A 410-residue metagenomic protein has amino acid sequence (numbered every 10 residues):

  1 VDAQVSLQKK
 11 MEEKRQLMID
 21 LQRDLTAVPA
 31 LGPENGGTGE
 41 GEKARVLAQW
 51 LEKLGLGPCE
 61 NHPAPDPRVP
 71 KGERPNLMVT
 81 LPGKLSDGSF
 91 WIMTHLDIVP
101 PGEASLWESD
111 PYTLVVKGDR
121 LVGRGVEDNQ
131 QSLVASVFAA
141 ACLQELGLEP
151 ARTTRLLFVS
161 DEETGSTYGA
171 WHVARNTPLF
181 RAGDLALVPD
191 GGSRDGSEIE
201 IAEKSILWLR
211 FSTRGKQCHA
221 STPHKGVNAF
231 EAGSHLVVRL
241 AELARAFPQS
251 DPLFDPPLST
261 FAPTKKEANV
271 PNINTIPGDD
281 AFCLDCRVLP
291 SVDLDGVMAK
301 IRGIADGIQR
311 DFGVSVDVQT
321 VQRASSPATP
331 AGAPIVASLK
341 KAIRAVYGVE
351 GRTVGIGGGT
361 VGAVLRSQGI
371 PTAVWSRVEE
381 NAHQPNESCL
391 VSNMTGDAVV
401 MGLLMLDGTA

Functional and structural regions predicted by a protein language model:
V1-S6, E13, A30, G191-D195 (+2 more regions): Metal-dependent amide/peptide-bond hydrolase catalytic core, centered on the "pita-bread" metallohydrolase fold
D2-V122, E145-P150: Acidic/His- and Gly-rich active-site-bordering loop/insert found across diverse amide/peptide-bond hydrolases
E60, W91, R155-L157, D317: A structural signal for isolated positions on well-ordered beta-strands in alpha/beta enzyme cores
R74, S109, A182, K204-I206 (+1 more regions): Short, solvent-exposed loop/turn segments at the edges of secondary structure
G88-W91, D119-R120, R155, D184-A186 (+2 more regions): Structural motif
M93-H95, L157-V159, A186-D190, R214 (+1 more regions): Short beta-strand segments
D119-V134, H219: Glycine/serine-rich anion-binding loops at beta->alpha junctions that coordinate negatively charged ligand groups
E127-A202, T409-A410: Acidic/histidine-rich catalytic neighborhood of metal-dependent amide-processing enzymes
